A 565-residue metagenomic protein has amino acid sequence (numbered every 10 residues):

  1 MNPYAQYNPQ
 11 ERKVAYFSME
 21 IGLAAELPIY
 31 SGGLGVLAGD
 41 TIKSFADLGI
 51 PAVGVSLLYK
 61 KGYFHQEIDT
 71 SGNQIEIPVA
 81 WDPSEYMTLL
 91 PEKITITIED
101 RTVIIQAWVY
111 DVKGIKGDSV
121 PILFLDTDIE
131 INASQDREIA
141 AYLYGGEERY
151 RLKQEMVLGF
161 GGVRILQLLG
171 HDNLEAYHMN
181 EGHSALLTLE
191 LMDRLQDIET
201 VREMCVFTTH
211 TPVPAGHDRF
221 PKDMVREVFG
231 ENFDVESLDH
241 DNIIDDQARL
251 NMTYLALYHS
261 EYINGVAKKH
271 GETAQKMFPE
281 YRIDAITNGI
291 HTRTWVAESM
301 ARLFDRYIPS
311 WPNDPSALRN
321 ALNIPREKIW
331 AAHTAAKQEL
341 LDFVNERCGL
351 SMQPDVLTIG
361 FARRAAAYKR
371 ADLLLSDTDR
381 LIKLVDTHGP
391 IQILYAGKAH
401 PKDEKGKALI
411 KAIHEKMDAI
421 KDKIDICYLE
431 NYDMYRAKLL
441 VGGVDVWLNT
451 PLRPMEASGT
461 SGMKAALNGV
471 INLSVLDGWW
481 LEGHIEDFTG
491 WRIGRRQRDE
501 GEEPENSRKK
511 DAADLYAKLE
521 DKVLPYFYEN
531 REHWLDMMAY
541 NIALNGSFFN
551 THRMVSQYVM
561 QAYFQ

Functional and structural regions predicted by a protein language model:
M1-Q565: Catalytic cores of carbohydrate-active enzymes across secretory and cytosolic contexts
